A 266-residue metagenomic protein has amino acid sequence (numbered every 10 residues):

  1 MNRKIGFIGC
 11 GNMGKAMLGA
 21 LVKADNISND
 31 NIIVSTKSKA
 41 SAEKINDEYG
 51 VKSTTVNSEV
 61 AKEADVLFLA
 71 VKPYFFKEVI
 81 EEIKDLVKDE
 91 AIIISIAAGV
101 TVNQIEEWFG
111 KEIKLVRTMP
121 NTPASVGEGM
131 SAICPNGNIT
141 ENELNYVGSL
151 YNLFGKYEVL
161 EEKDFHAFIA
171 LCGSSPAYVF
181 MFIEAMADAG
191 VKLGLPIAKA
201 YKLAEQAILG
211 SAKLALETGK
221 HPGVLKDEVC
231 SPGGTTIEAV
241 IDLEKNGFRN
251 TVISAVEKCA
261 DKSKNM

Functional and structural regions predicted by a protein language model:
M1-T55, K62, E128, V191-K192: NAD(P)+-binding Rossmann beta1-loop-alpha1 motif at the extreme N-terminus of oxidoreductases
I5, V116, F165-A170, P222-D227: Short pre-catalytic strand/loop immediately N-terminal to key active-site residues, enriched for Gly-Thr
I32, A42, V60, P196-A204 (+2 more regions): Small-residue helix-packing motif on alpha-helices
K39, E48-Y49, N57-K62, V66-I133 (+1 more regions): Rossmann-like NAD(P)(H) cofactor-binding subdomain of soluble oxidoreductases
Q104, W108-K114, M130-A167, F180-E217: Internal alpha-helical scaffold of NAD(P)-dependent oxidoreductase catalytic cores
E205-M266: NAD(P)-dependent Rossmann-like dehydrogenase/reductase catalytic/cofactor-binding core
